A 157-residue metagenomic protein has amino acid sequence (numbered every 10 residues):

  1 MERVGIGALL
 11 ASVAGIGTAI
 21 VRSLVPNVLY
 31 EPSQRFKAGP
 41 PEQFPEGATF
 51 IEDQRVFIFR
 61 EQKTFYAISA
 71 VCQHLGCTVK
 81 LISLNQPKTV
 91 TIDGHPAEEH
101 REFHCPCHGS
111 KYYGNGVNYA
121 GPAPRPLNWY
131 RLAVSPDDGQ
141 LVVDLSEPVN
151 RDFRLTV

Functional and structural regions predicted by a protein language model:
E2-G94, E98-E99, N128-V157: N-terminal pre-ligand scaffold of iron-sulfur
H104-G109, G114-N115, A120-G121, P126-N128: Extracellular/periplasmic metallocenter environments
